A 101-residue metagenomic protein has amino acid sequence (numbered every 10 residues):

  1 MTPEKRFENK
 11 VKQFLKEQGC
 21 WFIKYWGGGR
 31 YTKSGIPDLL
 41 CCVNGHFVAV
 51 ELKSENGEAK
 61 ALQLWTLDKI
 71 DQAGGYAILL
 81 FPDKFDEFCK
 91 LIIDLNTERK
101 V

Functional and structural regions predicted by a protein language model:
M1-V101: Catalytic phosphate/metal-binding cores of nucleic-acid and nucleotide-processing enzymes, i.e., regions that mediate
